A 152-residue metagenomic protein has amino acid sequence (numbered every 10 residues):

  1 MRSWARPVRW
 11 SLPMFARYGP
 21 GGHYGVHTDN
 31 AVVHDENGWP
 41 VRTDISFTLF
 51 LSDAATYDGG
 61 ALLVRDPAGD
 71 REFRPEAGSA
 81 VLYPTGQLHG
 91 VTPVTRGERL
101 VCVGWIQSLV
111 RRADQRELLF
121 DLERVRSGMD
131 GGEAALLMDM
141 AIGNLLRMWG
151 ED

Functional and structural regions predicted by a protein language model:
M1-S46, L51-A80, G86, T92-D152: Fe(II)/2-oxoglutarate oxygenase catalytic core
